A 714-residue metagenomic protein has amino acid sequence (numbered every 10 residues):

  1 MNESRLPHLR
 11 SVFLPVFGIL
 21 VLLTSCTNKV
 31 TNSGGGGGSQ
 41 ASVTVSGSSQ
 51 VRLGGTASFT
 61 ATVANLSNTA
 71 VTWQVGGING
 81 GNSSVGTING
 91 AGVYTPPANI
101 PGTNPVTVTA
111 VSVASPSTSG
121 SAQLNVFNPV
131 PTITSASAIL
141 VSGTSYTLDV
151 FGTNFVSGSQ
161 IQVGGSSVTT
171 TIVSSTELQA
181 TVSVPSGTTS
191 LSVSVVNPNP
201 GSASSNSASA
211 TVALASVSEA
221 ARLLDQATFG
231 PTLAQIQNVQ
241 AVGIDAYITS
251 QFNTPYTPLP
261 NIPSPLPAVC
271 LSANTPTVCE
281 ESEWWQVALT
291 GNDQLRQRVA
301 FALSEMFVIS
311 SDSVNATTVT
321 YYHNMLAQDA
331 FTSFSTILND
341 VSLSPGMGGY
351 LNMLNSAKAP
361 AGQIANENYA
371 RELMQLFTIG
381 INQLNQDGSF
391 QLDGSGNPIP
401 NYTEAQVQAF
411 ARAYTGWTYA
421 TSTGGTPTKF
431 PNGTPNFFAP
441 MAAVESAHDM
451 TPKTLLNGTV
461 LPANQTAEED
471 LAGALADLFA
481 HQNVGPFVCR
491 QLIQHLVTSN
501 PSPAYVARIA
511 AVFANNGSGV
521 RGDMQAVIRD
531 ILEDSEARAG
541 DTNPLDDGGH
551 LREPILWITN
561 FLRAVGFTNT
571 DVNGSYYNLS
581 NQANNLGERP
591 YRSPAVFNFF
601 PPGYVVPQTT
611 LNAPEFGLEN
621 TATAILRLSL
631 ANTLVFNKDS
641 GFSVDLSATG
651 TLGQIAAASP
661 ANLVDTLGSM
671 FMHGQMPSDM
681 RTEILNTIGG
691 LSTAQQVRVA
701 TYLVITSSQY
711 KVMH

Functional and structural regions predicted by a protein language model:
N2-L14: Bacterial N-terminal signal peptides that target proteins for export
L22-S25: C-terminal motif of bacterial Sec signal peptides marking the signal peptidase cleavage site
T27-V130, S167-I172: Extracytoplasmic soluble-region selector
S39-A64, N125-Q160, P200-L214: Beta-strand/beta-sandwich contexts
T69-G76, N89-P101, V113, I133-S202: Immunoglobulin-like IPT/TIG beta-sandwich domains and homologous Ig-like subdomains
A221, D225-T228, F307, H481-G485 (+2 more regions): Flexible, low-complexity segments enriched for small/polar residues
L233-D329: N-terminal accessory alpha/beta regions
E280-W285, T318-V565, K711: Active-site substrate-binding loop specific to GH73 endo-beta-N-acetylglucosaminidase modules in bacterial autolysins
